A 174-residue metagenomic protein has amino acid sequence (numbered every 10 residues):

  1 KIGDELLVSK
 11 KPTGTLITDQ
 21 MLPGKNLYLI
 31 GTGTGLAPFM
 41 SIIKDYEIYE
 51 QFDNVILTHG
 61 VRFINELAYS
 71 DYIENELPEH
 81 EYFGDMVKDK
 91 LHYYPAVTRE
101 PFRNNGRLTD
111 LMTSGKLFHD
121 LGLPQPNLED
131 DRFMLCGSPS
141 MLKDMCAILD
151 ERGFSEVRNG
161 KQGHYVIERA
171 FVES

Functional and structural regions predicted by a protein language model:
K1-Y28, V166-V172: FAD-binding FR-type
K10, G31, H59-R62, P95-V97: Short, structured patches in soluble enzyme cores that scaffold and shape functional sites
T18-M21, I48, P124-P126: Glycine-rich helix-loop-beta junction characteristic of Rossmann-like nucleotide cofactor-binding loops
G24, I48-V55: Conserved S-adenosyl-L-methionine
L27-I30, M134: Conserved beta-strand elements of the Class I
T32-A37: Ser/Thr-glycine-rich phosphate-binding loops at phosphate-binding pockets of nucleotides, nucleotide cofactors
P38-E50: Histidine-anchored nucleotide/phosphate-binding helix
T58, E66-S174: Reductase modules of NAD(P)H-dependent flavoproteins
